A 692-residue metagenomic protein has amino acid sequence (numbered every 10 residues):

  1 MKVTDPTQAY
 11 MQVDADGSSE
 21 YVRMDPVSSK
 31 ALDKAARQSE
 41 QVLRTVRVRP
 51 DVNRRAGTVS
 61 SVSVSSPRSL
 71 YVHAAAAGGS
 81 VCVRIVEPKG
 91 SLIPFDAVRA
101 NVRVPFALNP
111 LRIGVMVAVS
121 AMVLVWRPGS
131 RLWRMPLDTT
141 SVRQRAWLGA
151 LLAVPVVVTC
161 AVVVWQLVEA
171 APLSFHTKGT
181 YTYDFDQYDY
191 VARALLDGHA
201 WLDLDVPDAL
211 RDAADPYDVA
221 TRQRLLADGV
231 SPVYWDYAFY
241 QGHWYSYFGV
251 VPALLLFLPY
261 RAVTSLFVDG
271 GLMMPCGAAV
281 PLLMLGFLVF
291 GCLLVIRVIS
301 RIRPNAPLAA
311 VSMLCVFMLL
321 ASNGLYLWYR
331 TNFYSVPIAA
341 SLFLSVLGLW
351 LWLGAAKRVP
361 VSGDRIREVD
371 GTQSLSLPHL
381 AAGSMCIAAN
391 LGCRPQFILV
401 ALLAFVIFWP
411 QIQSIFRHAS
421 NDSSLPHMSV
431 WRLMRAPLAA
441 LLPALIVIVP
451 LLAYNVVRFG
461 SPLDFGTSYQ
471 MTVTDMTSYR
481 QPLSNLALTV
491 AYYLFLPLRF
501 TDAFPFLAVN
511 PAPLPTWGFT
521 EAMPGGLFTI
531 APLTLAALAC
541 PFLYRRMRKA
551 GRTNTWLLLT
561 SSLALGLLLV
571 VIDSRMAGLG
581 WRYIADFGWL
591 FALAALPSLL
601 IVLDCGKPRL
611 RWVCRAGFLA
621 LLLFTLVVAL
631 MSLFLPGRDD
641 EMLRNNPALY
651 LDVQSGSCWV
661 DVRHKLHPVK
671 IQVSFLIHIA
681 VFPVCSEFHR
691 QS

Functional and structural regions predicted by a protein language model:
P110-D186, A309-V311, M428-P443, G617: Start-transfer (signal-anchor) and selected internal transmembrane alpha helices of multi-pass inner/ER membrane
Y181, F185, D197-F248, T264-G271 (+3 more regions): Interfacial juxtamembrane loops and adjacent helix segments that form the catalytic/substrate-binding surfaces
V250, G270-F287, L308-L342, S574: Aromatic- and kink-enriched transmembrane "portal" helix at the membrane-lumen/periplasm boundary that abuts
L258, M274-P304, L347: Transmembrane-helix motifs of polytopic, lipid-linked glycan transferases
A339-E368, I387, L403, L590-A594: Specific aromatic-rich, kink-prone transmembrane helix
V346, D370-R394, A401-F405, P443-L451: Membrane-interface alpha helices of multi-pass inner-membrane proteins
S376-L380, L441-V449, R552-L563, V602-D639: Signature aromatic-anchored transmembrane alpha helix within multi-pass, membrane-resident enzymes that catalyze glycan
A512-T553, A595-I601: Hydrophobic, aromatic-rich transmembrane alpha-helices and their immediate juxtamembrane boundary segments
